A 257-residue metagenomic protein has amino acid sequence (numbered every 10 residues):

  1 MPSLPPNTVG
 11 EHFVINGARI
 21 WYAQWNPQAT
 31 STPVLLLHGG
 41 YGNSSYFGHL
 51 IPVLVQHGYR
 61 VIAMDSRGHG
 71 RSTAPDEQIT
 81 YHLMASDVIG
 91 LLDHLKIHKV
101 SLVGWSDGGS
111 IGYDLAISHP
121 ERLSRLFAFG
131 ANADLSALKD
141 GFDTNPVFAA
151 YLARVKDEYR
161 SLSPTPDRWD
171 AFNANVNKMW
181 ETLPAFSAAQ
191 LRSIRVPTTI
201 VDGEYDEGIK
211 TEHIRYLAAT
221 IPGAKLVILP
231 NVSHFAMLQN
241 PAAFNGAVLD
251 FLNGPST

Functional and structural regions predicted by a protein language model:
A18-R71: Conserved HGGG/HGGXW glycine-rich cap/lid loop of the alpha/beta-hydrolase fold
Q56, A63-V103: Active-site loop/oxyanion-hole signature of alpha/beta-hydrolase fold enzymes
S110-S118, L123-K156: Flexible "cap/lid" loop of the alpha/beta hydrolase fold
A174-Q190: Active-site nucleophile elbow and catalytic-triad environment of alpha/beta-hydrolase enzymes
I194, I200-D202: Short beta-strand/loop motif that positions the catalytic acidic residue of the alpha/beta-hydrolase fold
Y205-I209: Acidic catalytic loop of the alpha/beta-hydrolase fold
A218-F235: Catalytic histidine neighborhood in serine/cysteine hydrolases with alpha/beta-hydrolase-type architecture
P230-T257: Catalytic active-site module of serine/aspartate enzymes centered on a nucleophile-bearing elbow/loop
